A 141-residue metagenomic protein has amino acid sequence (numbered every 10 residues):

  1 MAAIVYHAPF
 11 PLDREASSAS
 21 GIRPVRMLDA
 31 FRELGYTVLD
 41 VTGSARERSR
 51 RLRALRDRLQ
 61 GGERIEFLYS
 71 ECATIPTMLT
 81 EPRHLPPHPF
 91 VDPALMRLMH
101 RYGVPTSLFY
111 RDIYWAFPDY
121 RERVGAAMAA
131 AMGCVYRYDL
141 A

Functional and structural regions predicted by a protein language model:
M1-R46, R53, E63, Y102-G103: N-terminal subdomain of nucleotide-sugar transferases
F10-L12, A45-R46, A73-P76, D112-A116: Short, solvent-exposed loop/turn segments at secondary-structure junctions
P11-S20, I75-F90, D119-A127: Short, flexible/disordered intra-domain loops and linkers
A45-L52, R83-L95: Glycine-rich anion/phosphate-binding loops
S49-G61, R123-A126, A130: Charged, often glycine-rich, active-site loop that binds/positions anionic groups
L59-V91, G103-F109: Short N-terminal targeting/anchoring amphipathic segment
F90-R101, G125-A141: Membrane-proximal helix-turn-helix segments that form the acceptor-binding/catalytic region of lipid-linked
L108-F109, Y114-R123: Glycine-rich, charge-decorated loop segments at or immediately adjacent to ligand/cofactor-binding or catalytic sites
